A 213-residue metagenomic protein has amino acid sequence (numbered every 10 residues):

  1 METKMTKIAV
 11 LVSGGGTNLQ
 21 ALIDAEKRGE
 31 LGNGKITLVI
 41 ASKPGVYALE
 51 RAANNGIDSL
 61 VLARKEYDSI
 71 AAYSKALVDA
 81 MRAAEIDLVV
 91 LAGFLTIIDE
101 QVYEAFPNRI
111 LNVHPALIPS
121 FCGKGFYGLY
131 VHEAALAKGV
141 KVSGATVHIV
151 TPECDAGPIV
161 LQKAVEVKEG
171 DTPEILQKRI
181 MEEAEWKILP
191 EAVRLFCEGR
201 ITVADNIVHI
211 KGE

Functional and structural regions predicted by a protein language model:
M1-E213: One-carbon transfer enzymes
